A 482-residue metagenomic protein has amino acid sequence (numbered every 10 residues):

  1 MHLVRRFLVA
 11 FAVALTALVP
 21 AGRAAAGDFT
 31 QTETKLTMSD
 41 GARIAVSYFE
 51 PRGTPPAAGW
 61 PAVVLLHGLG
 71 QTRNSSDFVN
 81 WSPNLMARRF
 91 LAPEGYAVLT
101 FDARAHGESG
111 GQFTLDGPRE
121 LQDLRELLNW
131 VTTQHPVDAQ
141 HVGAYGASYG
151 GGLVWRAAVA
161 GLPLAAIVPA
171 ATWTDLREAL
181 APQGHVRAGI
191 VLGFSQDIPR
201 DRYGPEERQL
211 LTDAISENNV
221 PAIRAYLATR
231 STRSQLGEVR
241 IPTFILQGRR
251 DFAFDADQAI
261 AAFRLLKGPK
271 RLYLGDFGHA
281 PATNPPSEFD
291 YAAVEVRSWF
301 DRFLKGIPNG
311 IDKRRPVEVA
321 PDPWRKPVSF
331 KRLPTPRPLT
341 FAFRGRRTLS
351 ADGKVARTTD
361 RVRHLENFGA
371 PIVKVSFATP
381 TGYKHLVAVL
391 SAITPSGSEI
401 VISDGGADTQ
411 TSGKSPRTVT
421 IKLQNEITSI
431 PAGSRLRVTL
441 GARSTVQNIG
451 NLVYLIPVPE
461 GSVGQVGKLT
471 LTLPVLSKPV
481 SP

Functional and structural regions predicted by a protein language model:
A26-A58: N-terminal cap/lid segment of alpha/beta-hydrolase-fold proteins
D28-T30, T34-K35, D77, A292 (+1 more regions): Glycine/threonine-rich phosphate-binding loop and adjacent beta-strand/alpha-helix elements that clamp
R52-W60, Q112-R119, E126-S148: Gly/Ser-rich "nucleophile elbow"/oxyanion-hole loop immediately N-terminal to the catalytic nucleophile in hydrolases
T54-W60, L65-E108, F252-D255: Short substrate-entry loop that stabilizes the transition state in hydrolases
N84-L85, P93, Y145-A147, W155-E238 (+1 more regions): Accessory cap/linker subdomain of secreted extracellular hydrolases
V239, I245-Q247: Short beta-strand/loop motif that positions the catalytic acidic residue of the alpha/beta-hydrolase fold
I241, D255-R264: Short alpha-helix in the alpha/beta-hydrolase fold that links the catalytic acid
L266-P281: Catalytic histidine neighborhood in serine/cysteine hydrolases with alpha/beta-hydrolase-type architecture
